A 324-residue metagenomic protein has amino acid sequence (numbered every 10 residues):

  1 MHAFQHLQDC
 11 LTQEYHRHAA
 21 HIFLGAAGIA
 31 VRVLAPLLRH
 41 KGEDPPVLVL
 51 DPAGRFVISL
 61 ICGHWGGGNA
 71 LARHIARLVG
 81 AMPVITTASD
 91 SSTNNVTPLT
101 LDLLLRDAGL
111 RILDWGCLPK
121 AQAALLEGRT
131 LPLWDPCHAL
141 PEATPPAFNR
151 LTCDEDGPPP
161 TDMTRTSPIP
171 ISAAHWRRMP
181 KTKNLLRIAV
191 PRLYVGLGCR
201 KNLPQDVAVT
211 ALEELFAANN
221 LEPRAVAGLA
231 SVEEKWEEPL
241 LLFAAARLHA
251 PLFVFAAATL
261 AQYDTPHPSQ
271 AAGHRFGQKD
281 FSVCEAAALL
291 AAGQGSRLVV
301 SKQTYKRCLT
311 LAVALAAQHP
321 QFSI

Functional and structural regions predicted by a protein language model:
M1, L34-L37, R187, E214 (+6 more regions): Aromatic-enriched hydrophobic runs in primary sequence
M1-H6, C10, E14-A20, L24-N69 (+4 more regions): Conserved mixed alpha/beta catalytic, RNA-binding, or beta-rich assembly cores of soluble enzyme, regulatory
Q5-Q8, Q13, Q122, Q205 (+6 more regions): Residue-identity detector for glutamine
K41, G54, G67, S91-V96 (+6 more regions): Solvent-exposed, non-transmembrane amphipathic alpha-helical segments
N69-I75, L110-P119, F243-A257, K279-S282 (+1 more regions): Short, Lys/Arg-enriched charge-dense amphipathic segments
P168-K181, L185-I188, A288-I324: C-terminal edge-of-domain segments
A230-A287, A292, S296-V300, Y305-R307: C-terminal non-catalytic interaction/assembly regions of soluble proteins
